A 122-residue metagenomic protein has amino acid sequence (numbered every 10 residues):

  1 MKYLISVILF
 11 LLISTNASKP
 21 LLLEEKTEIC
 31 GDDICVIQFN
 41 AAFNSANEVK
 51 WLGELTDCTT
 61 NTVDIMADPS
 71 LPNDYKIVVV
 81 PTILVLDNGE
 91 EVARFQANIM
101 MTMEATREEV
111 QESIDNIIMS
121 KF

Functional and structural regions predicted by a protein language model:
L4-I13: Sec-dependent N-terminal signal peptides
S18-D32, E112-F122: N-terminal leader/targeting and pre-domain segments
L21-T59: Local sequence-structure signature of Cys/Sec-based thiol-disulfide redox active-site neighborhoods
S45-E48, P72, A93-F95: Extracytoplasmic/secreted cell-surface and envelope-processing proteins
V63-D64, Y75, T102-T106: Extracytoplasmic/periplasmic, Sec-exported soluble proteins
I65-S70: N-terminal post-signal-peptidase region of extra-cytosolic proteins
Y75-D87: Structural micro-motif
V85-F122: Non-catalytic, surface beta->alpha helical segment in thiol-disulfide oxidoreductase systems
